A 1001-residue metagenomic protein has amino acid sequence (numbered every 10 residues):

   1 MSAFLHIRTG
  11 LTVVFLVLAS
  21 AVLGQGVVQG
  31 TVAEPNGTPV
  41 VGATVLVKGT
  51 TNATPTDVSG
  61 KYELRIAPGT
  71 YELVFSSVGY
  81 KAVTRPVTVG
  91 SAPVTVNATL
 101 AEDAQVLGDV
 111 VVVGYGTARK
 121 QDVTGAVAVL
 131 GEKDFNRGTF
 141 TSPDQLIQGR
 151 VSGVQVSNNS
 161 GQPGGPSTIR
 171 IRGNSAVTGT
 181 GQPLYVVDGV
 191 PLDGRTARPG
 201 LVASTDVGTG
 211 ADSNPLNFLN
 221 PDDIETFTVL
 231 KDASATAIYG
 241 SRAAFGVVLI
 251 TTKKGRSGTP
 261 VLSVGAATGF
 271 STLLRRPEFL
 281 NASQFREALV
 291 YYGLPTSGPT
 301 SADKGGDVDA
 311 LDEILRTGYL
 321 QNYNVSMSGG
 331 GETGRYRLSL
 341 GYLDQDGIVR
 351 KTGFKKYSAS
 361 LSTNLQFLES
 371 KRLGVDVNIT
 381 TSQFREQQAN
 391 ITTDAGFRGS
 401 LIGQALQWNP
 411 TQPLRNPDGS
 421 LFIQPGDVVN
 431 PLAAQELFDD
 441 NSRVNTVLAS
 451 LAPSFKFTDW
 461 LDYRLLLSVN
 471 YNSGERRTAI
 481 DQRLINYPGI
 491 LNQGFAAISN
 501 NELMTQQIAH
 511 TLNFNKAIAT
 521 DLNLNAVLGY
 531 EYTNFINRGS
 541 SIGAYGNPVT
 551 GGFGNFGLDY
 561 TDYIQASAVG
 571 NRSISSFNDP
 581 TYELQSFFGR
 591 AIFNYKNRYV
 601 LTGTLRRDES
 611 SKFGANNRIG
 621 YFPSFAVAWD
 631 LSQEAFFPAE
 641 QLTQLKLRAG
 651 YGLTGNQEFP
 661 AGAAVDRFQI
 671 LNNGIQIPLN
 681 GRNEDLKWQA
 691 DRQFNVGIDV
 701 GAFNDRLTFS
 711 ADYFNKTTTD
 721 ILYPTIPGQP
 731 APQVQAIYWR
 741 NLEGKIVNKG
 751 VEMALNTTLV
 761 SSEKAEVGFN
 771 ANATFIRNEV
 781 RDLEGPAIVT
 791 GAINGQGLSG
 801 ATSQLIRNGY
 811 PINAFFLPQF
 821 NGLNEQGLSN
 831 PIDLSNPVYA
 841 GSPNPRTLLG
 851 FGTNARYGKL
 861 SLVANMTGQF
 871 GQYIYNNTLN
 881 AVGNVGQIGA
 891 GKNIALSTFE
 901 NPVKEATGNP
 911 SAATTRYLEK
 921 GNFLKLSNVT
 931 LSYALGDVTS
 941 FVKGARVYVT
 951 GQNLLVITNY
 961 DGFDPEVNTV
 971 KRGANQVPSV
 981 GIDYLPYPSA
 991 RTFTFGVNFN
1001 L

Functional and structural regions predicted by a protein language model:
A3, T12, S20-D109: Periplasm-facing N-terminal accessory domains of Gram-negative outer-membrane beta-barrel systems
Q29, A33, V40-K48, V74-V78 (+11 more regions): N-terminal secretion/transport leader regions
V32-P35, A126-G149, S157-G161, R170-A176 (+5 more regions): Short, polar/charged loop or turn motifs at beta-strand boundaries
T44-S59, V111-G138, G164-T168, T196-G210 (+2 more regions): N-terminal periplasmic "start-of-domain" segments of outer-membrane beta-barrel proteins
A98, K120, R150-S152, P221-S263 (+1 more regions): A beta-strand signature from Gram-negative outer-membrane beta-barrel systems, especially the internal plug domain
R150, Q162-S167, V177-Y185, L192-N220 (+6 more regions): Residues embedded in well-ordered regular secondary structure
Q182, S297, G318-Q321, N364-L368 (+8 more regions): Extracellular/periplasmic, surface-exposed regions of secreted and cell-surface proteins
P299-T300, V308-L311, Q869-L954, N968: Extracytoplasmic gating/loop element in the C-terminal half of outer-membrane beta-barrel translocons and assembly
